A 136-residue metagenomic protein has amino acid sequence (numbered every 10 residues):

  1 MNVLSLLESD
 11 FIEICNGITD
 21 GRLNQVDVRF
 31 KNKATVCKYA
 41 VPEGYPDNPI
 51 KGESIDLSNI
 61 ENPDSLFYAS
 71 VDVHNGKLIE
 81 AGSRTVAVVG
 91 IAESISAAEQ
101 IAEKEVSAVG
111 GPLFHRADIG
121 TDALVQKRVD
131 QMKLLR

Functional and structural regions predicted by a protein language model:
M1-P63: Active-site "cap" helix and flanking loop/linker of ATP-utilizing ligase/carboxylase catalytic domains
Y39, R84-A92: Short, well-ordered beta-strand elements within core beta-sheets of diverse protein domains
V41-Y45, V73, E93: Short, glycine-/Ser/Thr-/acidic-enriched flexible segments
P46-P49, E93-Q100: Short, conserved charged micro-motifs
I50-A87: Generic long, charged, amphipathic alpha-helical segments
K51-S54, E99-V106: Short amphipathic alpha-helices in soluble, non-transmembrane regions that often serve as interface/regulatory elements
K104-G120: Short arginine-rich
G120-R136: A cross-kingdom feature marking charged/low-complexity
